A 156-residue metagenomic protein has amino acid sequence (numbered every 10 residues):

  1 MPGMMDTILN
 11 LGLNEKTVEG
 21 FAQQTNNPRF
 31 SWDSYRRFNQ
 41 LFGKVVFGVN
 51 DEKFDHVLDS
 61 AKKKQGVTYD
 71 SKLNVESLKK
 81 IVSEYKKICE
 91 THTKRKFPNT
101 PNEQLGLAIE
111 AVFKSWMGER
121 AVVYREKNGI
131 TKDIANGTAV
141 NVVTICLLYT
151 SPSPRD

Functional and structural regions predicted by a protein language model:
M1-S151: Nucleotide/phosphate-binding sheet-loop regions of phosphoryl- and nucleotidyl-transfer enzymes
P152-D156: A short, hydrophobic C-terminal helix/tail in secreted or cell-surface proteins
